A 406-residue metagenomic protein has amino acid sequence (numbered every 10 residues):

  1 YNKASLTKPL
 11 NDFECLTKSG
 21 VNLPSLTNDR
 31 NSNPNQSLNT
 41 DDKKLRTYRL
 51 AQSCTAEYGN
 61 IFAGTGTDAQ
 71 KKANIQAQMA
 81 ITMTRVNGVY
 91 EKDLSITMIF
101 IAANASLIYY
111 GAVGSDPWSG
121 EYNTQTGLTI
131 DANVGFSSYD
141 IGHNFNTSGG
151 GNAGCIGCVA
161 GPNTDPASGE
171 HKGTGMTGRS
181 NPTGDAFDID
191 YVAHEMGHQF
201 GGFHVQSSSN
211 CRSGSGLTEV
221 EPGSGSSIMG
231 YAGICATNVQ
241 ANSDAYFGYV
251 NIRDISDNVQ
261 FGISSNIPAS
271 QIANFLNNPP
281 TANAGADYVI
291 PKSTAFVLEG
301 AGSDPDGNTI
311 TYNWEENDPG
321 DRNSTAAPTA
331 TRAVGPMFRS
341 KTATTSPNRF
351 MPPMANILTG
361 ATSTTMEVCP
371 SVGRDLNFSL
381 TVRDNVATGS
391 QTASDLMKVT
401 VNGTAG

Functional and structural regions predicted by a protein language model:
N2-G157: Fold-level signature of zinc-dependent metallopeptidase catalytic domains
I99, T311-V372: Exoplasmic/lumenal beta-rich domain surfaces
I101-N123, T164-A245, P319-S324: The catalytic-center signature of Zn2+-dependent metalloproteases
L276-N283, I310, L380, A405-G406: Proline-centered linker/hinge motifs at extracellular inter-domain junctions
A284, Y288-L298: Short, solvent-exposed loop/linker segments at the N-terminal edge of repeated beta-sheet extracellular domains
I290, G300-D306, D318, D384: Extracellular acidic, Ser/Thr/Pro-rich low-complexity tracts
A295, T309, G373-N377: Extracellular Ig-like/FN3 beta-sandwich strand-entry sites
R383-S390: Short, solvent-exposed loop/turn segments at the edges of extracellular beta-sandwich modules
